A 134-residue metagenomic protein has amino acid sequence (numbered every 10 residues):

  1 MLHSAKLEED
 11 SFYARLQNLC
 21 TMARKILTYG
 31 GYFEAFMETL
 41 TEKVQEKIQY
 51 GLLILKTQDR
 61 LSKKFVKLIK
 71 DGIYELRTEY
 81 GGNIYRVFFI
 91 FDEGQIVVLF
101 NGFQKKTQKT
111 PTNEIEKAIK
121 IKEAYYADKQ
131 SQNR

Functional and structural regions predicted by a protein language model:
M1-I84, E93-V97, K106-R134: Basic, Lys/Arg-enriched alpha-helical interface segments
F100: ATP-dependent carboxylate-activation loops
